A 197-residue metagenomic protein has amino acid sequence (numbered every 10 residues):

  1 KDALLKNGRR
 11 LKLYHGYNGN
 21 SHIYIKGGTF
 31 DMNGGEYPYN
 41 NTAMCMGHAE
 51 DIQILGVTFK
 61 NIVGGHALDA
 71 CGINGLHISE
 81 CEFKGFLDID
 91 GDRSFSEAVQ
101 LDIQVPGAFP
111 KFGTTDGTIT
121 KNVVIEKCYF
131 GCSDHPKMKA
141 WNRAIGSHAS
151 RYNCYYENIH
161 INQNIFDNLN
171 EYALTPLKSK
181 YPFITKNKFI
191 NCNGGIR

Functional and structural regions predicted by a protein language model:
K1-D2, K26, F189, G194-R197: Short, intrinsically disordered, charge-balanced linker/junction segments flanking boundaries in proteins
K1-K26, G34-E50, D69-A70: Extracellular beta-strand-rich solenoid/capping regions of secreted or surface-exposed proteins that bind or remodel
G8-Y14, P106-D116, G146-R151: Short, recurring structural edge motifs at helix starts
N20, I25, M44, H48-A49 (+16 more regions): Parallel beta-helix/beta-solenoid
N33, I54, I78, S133-D134: Short helix/loop capping segments that flank catalytic or ligand/cofactor-binding pockets
G34-T42, V63-A70, F86-A98, P110-K111 (+4 more regions): Short glycine/acidic-rich loop motifs that flank beta-strands on beta-rich extracellular proteins
D102: Aromatic- and carboxylate-enriched substrate-binding clefts and catalytic-loop regions of carbohydrate-active enzymes
